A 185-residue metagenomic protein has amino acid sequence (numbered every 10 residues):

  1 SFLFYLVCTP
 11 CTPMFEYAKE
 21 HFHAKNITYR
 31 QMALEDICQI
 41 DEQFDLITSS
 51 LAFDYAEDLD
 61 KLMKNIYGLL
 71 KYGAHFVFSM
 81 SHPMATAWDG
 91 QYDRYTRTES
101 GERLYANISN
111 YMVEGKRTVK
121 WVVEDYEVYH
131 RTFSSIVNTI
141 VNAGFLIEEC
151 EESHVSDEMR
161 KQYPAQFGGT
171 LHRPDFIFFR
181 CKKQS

Functional and structural regions predicted by a protein language model:
S1-I37: Class I SAM-dependent methyltransferase SAM/SAH-binding core
C38-I47: A short acidic, Gly/Pro-enriched loop at the edge of an enzyme's catalytic core that lines a small-molecule cofactor
L51-D54: Short catalytic micro-motifs in class I SAM-dependent methyltransferases
D60-H75: A short glycine-rich, Lys/Arg-flanked "PGG" loop and its adjoining helix->strand segment in the class I
H75-G115: Conserved class I S-adenosyl-L-methionine
M80, M84-Q91, K120-S134: Acceptor-substrate binding/catalytic loop of class I
K116, E127-E151: Short alpha-helix
A143-F145, P164-S185: Core SAM-dependent methyltransferase catalytic element
